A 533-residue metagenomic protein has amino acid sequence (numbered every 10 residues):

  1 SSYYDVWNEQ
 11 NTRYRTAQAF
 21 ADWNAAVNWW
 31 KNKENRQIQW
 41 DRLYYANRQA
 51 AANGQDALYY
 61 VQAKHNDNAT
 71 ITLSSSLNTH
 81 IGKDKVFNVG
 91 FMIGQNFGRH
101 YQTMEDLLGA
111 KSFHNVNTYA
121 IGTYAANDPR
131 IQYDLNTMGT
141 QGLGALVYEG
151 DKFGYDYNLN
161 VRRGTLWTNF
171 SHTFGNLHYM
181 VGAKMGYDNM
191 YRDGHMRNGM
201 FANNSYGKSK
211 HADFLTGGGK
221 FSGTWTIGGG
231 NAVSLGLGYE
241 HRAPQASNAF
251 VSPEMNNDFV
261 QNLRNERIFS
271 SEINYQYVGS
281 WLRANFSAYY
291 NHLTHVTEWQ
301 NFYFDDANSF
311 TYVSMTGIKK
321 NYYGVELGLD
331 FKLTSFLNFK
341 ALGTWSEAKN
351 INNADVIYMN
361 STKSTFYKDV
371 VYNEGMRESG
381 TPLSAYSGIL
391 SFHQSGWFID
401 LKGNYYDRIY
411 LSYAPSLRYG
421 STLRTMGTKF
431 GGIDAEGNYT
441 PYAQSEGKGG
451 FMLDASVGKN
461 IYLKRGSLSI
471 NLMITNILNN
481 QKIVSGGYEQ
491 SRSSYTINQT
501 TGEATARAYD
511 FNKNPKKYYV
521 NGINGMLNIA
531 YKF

Functional and structural regions predicted by a protein language model:
A57-Y60, V86-G228, D355: Signature of Gram-negative outer-membrane beta-barrel scaffolds
L73-T79, L166-H172, M185, F221-W225 (+9 more regions): Residues on the lipid-exposed face of transmembrane beta-strands in outer-membrane beta-barrel proteins
D84-F87, N176-Y179, G230-V233, W281-A284 (+3 more regions): Repeated loop/turn-to-beta-strand initiation elements of outer-membrane beta-barrel proteins
I93-R99, F174-N176, M185-Y191, L237-A243 (+8 more regions): Transmembrane beta-strands of outer-membrane beta-barrel pores
L135-L146, N189-M200, H211, W225-S271 (+6 more regions): Surface-exposed extracellular loop regions of Gram-negative outer-membrane beta-barrel proteins, predominantly
N176, Y290-H292, F310-S416, A530-K532: Gram-negative outer-membrane beta-barrel transporters
L293, F339, N404-M426, I433 (+1 more regions): C-terminal beta-signal and adjacent terminal beta-strands/loops of Gram-negative outer-membrane beta-barrel proteins
S379-Y462, G486-G487: C-terminal beta-barrel architecture of Gram-negative outer-membrane proteins
